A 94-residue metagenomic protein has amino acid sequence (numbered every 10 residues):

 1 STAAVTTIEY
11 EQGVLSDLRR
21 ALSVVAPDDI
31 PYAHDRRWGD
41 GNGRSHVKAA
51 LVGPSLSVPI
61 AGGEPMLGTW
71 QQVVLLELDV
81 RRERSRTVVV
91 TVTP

Functional and structural regions predicted by a protein language model:
S1-P94: Active-site histidine-anchored catalytic micro-motif
